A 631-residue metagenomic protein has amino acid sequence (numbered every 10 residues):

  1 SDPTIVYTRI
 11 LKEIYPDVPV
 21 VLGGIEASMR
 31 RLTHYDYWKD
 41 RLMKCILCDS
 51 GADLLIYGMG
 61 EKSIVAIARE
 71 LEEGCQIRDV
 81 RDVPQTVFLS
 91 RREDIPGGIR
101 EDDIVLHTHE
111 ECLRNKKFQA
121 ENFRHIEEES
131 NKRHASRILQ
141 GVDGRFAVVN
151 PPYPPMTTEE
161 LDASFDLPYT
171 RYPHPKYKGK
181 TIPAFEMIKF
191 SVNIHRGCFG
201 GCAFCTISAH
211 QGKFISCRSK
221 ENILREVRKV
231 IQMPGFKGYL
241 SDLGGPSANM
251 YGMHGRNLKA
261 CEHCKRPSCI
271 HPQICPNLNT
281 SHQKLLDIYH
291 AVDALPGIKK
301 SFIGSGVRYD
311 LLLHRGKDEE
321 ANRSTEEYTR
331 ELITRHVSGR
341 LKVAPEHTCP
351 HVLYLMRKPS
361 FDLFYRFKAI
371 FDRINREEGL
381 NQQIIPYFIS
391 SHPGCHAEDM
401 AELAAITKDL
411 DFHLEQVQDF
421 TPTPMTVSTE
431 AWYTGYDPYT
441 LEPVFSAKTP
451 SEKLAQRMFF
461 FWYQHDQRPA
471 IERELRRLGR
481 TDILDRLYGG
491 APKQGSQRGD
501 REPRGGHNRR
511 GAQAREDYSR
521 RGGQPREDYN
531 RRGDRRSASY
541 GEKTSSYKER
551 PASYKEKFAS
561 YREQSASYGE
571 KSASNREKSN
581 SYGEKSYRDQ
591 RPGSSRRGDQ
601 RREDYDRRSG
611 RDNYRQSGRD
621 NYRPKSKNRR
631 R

Functional and structural regions predicted by a protein language model:
S1-V142, V149-N150: Glycine-rich beta-alpha loop elements in corrinoid/cobalamin-binding modules across cobalamin-dependent enzymes
V18, K229-I385, I389-P393: Conserved SAM/AdoMet-binding glycine-rich loop
M29-R31, E61-R69, R91-P96, F214 (+5 more regions): Flexible glycine/acidic-rich beta-alpha junction loops that bind and position SAM and/or redox cofactors in anaerobic
D53, S164, C198, C202 (+4 more regions): Conserved, mostly hydrophobic/aromatic
I77-N131, G144-F146, P152-M156, C217-S268 (+5 more regions): Terminal amphipathic helices with adjacent charged low-complexity linkers/tails
V83-T86, P175-K178, F185, N193 (+5 more regions): Flexible, glycine-rich loop/tail regions that form catalytic "lids" or insertion modules at the edges of active sites
T181-T206, Y239: N-terminal pre-triad scaffold of radical SAM enzymes
F461-W462, D466, R473-L478, D482-R631: Basic Arg/Gly/Lys-rich low-complexity intrinsically disordered segments
